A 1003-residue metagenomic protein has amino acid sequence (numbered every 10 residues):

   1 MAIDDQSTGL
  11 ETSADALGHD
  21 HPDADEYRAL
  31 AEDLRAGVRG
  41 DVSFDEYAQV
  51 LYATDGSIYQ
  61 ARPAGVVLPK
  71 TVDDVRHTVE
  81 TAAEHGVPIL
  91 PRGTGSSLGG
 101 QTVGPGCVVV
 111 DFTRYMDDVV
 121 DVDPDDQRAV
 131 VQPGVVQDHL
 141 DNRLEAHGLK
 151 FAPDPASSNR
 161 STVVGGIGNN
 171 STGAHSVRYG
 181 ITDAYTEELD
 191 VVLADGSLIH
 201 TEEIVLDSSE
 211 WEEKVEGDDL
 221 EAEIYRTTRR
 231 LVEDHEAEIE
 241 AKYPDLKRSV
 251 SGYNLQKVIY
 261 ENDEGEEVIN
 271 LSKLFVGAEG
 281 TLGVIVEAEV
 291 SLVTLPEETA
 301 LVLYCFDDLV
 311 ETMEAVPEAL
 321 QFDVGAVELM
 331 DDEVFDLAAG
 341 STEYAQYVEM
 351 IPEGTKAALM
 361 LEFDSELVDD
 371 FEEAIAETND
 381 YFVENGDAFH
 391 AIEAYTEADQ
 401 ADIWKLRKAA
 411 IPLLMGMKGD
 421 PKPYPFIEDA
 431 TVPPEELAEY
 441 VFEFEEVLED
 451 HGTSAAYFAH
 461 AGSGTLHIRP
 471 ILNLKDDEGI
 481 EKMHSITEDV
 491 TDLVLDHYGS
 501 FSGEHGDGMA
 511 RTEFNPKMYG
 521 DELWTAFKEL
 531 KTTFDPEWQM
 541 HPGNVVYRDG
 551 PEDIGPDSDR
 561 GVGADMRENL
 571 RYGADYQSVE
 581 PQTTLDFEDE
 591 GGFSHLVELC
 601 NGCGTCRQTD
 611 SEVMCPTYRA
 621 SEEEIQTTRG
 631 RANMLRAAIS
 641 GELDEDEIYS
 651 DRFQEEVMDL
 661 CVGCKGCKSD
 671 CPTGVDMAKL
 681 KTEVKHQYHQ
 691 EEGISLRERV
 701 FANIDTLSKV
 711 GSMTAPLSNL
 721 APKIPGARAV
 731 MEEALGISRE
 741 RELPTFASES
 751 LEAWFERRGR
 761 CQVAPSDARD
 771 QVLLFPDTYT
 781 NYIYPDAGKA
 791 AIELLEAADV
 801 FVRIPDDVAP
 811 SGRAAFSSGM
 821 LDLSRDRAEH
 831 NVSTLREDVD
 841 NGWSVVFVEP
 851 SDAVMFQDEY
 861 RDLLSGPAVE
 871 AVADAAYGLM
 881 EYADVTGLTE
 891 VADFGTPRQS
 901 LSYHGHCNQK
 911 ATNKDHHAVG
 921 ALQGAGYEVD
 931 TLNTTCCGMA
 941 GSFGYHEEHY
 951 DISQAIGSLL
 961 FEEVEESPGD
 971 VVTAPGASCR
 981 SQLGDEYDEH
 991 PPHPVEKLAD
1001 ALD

Functional and structural regions predicted by a protein language model:
M1-Y457, L466-G503, E513-T609, P616-R619: Noncatalytic alpha-helical scaffold of FAD-dependent oxidoreductases
P91-G93, F112, P133, P155 (+30 more regions): Active-site proximal loops enriched in glycine and acidic residues that flank catalytic Cys/His/Asp and coordinate
R114-D118, P124-R128, E298-V302, P425-I427 (+11 more regions): Short beta-alpha connecting loops at secondary-structure transitions that line or flank enzyme active sites
F322-D420, A459-A461, A620-L635, G666-A715 (+7 more regions): Terminal amphipathic helices with adjacent charged low-complexity linkers/tails
V546, S578, E612-F653, G674-R699 (+3 more regions): Non-heme iron-sulfur electron-transfer modules
T583-S594, C600-G604, D646-S650, M658 (+2 more regions): Short, intrinsically disordered, charge-biased short linear motifs at domain edges
G592-M614, I625-Q626, Q654-G674: Cysteine-centered iron-sulfur cluster-binding motifs in ferredoxin-type domains/subunits of redox enzymes
K679, E683-D1003: Iron-sulfur cluster-binding electron-transfer modules in prokaryotic oxidoreductases
